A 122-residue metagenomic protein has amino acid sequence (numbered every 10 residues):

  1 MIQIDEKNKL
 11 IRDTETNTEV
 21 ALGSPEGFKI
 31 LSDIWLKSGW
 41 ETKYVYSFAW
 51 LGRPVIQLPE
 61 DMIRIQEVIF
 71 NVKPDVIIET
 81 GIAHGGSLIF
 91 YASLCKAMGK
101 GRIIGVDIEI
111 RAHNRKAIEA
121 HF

Functional and structural regions predicted by a protein language model:
M1-S32: N-terminal auxiliary segments of SAM/dcSAM-dependent transferases
E15, W35-W40, K73, F122: Generic secondary-structure transition motif, activating predominantly at the C-termini of alpha-helices
E19, G23, F48, E119-F122: Compositionally biased, low-complexity repeat tracts
F28-I30, K43, G52: Hydrophobic alpha-helical context, especially transmembrane and signal-peptide helices
F28-K37, R115, E119: Generic detector of well-ordered alpha-helical segments enriched in charged/polar residues, highlighting helical
D33-G39, D61-R64: Short hydrophobic/aromatic-rich motifs at helix boundaries and adjacent loops
S38-F48: Short, basic/glycine-rich phosphate-binding loops at helix/coil junctions that contact nucleotide phosphates
L51-F122: S-adenosylmethionine/decaboxylated-SAM
